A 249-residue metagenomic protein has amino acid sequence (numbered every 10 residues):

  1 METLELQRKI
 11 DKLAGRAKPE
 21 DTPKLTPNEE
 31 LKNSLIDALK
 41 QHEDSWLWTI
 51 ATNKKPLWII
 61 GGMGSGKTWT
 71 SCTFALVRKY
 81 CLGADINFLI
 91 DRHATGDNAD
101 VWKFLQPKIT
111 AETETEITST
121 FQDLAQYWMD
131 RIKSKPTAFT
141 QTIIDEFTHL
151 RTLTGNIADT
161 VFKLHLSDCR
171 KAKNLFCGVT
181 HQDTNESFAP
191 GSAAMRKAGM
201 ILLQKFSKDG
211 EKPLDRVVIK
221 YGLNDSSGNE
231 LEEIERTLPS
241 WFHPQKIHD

Functional and structural regions predicted by a protein language model:
M1-E5: Long, charged low-complexity terminal regions
R8-A17, D225-S226, Q245: Short, flexible helical or helix-coil boundary motifs
I10-G15, P19-K133, A138-Q141, T148-F206: P-loop NTPase catalytic phosphate-binding loop
G178-D249: Conserved ATP-driven motor cores of ASCE-family P-loop NTPases powering translocation/secretion/packaging/pilus
